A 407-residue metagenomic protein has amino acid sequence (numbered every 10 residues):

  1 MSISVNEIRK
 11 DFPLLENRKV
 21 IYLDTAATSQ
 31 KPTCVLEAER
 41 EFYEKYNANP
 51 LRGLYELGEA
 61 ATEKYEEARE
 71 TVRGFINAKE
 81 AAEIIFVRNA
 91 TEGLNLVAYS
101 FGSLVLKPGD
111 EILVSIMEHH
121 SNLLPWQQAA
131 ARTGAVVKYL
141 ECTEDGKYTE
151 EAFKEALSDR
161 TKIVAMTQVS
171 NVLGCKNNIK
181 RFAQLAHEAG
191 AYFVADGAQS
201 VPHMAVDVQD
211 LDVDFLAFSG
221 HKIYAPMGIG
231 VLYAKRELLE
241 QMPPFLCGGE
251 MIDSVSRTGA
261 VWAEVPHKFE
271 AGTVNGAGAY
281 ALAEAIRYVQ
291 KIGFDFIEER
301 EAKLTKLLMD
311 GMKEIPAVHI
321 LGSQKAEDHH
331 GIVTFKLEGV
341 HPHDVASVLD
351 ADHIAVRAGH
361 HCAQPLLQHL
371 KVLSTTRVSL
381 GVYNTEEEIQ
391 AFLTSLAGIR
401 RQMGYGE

Functional and structural regions predicted by a protein language model:
M1-E407: Pyridoxal 5′-phosphate
